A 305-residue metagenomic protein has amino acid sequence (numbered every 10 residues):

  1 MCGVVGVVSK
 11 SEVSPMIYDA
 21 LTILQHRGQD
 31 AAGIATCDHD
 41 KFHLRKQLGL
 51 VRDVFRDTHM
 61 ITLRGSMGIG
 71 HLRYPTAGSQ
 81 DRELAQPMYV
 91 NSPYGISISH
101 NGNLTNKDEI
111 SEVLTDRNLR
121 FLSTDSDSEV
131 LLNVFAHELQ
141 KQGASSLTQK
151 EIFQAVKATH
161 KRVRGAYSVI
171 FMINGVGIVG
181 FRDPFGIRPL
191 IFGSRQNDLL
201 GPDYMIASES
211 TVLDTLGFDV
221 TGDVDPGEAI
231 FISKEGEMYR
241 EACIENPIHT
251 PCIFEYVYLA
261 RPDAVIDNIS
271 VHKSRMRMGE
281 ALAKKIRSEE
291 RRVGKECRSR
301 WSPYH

Functional and structural regions predicted by a protein language model:
M1-P226, F231-R292: Conserved short alpha-helical segments that host acidic/polar catalytic motifs at enzyme active sites
G294-H305: Positively charged, low-complexity/disordered segments
